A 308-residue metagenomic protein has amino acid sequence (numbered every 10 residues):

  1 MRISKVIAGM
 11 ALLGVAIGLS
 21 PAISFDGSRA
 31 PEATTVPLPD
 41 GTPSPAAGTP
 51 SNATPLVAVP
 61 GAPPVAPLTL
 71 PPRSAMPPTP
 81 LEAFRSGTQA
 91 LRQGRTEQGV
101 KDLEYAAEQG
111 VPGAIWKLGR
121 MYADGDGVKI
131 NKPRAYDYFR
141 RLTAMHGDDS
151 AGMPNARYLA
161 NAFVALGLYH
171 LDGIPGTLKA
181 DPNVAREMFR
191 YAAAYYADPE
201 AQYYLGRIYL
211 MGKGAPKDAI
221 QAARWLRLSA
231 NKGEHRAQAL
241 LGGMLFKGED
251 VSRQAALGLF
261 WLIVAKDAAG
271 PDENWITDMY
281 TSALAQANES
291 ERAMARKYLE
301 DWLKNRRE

Functional and structural regions predicted by a protein language model:
M1-G27: Sec-dependent N-terminal signal peptides
I23-A90, R307-E308: Compositionally biased, proline/threonine/alanine/serine-rich low-complexity intrinsically disordered stretches
P71-P72, A107, R141-A160, Y191-Y196: Flexible helix-coil transition and linker loops at the boundaries of alpha-helical arrays
P80, P112-I115, S150, A160-N161 (+3 more regions): Helix-start (N-cap) detector for alpha-helical repeat units in TPR-like alpha-solenoids, especially tetratricopeptide
A83-R85, Q89-A90, K117-D124, L142 (+5 more regions): Hydrophobic face of amphipathic alpha-helices that form TPR/SEL1-like repeat modules and related alpha-solenoid
R92-Q93, E108, D126-I130, M153-A156 (+9 more regions): Short coil/turn and helix-start
G94-Q98, K129-D137, T177-M188, P216-W225 (+1 more regions): Structural signature of tandem alpha-helical TPR/SEL1-like repeats, specifically the intra-repeat loop/turn
D267, P271-E308: Terminal, low-structured helical/coil segments at or just beyond the last alpha-helical repeat
